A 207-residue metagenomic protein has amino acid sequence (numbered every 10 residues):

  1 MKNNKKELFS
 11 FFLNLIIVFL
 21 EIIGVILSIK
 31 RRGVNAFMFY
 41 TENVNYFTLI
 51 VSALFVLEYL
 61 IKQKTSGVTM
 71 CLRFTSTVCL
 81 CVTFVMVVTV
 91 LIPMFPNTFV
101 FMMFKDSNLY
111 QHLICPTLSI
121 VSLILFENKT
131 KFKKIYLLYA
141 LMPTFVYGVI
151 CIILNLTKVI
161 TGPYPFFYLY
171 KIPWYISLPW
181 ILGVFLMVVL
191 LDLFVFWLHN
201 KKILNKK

Functional and structural regions predicted by a protein language model:
M1-I16: N-terminal membrane topogenic signal
N3-K6, L60-L72, E127-Y136, K202: Membrane-interface helix-boundary motifs at transmembrane edges
F19-I26, L80-T89, P143-I153: Aromatic-anchored segments of alpha-helical transmembrane domains
I26-V34, I61, V88-V100, L156-T157: Juxtamembrane "helix-exit" motif on the non-cytosolic side of transmembrane helices
V34-E42, V68-C71, N97-Y110, K133-L137 (+1 more regions): Non-cytosolic membrane-interface motifs at loop->transmembrane helix junctions
D106-T117, L178, L182: Membrane-interface loop-to-helix entry segments
I114-F132: Alpha-helical transmembrane segments in multipass membrane proteins, preferentially the mid-helix core
L156-F194: Membrane-interface transmembrane-helix boundary segments in multi-pass integral membrane proteins
